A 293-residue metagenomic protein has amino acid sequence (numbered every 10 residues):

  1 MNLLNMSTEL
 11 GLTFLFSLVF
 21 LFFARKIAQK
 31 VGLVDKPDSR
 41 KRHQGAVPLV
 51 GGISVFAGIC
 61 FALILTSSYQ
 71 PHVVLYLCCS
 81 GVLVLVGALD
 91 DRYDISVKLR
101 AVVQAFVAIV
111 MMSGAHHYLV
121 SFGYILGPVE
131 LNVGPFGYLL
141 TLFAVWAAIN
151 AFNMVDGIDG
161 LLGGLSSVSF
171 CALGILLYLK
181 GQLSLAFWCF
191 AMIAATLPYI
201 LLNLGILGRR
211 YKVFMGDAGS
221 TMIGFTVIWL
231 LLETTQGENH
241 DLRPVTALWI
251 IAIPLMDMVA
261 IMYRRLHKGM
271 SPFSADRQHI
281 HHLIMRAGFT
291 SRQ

Functional and structural regions predicted by a protein language model:
M1-M258: "…together with the soluble PPM/PP2C metallo-phosphatase catalytic core" -> "…together with the soluble PPM/PP2C
S39-H43, L176, H279, R286-Q293: Membrane-interface alpha-helices at helix entry/exit sites of multi-pass transporters
I253-A287, S291: Membrane-proximal soluble regions of multi-pass membrane proteins
